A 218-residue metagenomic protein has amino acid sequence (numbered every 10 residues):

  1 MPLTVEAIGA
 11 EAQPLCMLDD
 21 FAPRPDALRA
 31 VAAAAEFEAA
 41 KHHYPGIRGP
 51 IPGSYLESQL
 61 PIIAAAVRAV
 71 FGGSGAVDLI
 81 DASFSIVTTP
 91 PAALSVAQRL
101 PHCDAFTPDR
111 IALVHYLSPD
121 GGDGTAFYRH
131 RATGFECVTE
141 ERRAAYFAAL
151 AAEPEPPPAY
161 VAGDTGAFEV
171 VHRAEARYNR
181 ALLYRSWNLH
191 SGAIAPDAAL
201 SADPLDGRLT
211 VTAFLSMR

Functional and structural regions predicted by a protein language model:
M1-L183, W187-R218: Fe(II)/2-oxoglutarate oxygenase catalytic core
